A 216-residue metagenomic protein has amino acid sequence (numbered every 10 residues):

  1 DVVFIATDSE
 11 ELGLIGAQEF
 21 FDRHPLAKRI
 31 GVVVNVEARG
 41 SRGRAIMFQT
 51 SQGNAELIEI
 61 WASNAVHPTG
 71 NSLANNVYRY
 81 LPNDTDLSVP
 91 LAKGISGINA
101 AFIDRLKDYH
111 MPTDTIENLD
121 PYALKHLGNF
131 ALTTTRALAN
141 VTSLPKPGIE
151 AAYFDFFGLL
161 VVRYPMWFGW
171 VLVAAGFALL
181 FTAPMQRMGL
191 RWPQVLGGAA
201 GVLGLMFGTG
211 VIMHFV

Functional and structural regions predicted by a protein language model:
D1-V161: Soluble extramembrane regions of membrane proteins in the secretory/endomembrane system
F154-V216: Core alpha-helical transmembrane segments of integral membrane proteins
